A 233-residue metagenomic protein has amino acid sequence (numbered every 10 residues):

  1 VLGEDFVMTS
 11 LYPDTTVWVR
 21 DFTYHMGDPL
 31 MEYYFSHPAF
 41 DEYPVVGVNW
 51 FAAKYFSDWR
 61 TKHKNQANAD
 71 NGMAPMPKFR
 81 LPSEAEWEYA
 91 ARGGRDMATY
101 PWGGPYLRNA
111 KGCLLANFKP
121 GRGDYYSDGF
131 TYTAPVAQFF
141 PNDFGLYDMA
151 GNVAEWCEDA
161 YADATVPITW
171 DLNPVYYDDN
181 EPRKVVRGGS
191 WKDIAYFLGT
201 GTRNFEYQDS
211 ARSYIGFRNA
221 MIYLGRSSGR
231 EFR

Functional and structural regions predicted by a protein language model:
D5-N204, A211-S213, S228-R233: Functional-site microenvironments in short loops/helix caps that host divalent-cation chemistry
N219-R226: Short beta-strand-to-coil "C-cap" segments at the C-terminal boundary of structured domains/repeats, marking
